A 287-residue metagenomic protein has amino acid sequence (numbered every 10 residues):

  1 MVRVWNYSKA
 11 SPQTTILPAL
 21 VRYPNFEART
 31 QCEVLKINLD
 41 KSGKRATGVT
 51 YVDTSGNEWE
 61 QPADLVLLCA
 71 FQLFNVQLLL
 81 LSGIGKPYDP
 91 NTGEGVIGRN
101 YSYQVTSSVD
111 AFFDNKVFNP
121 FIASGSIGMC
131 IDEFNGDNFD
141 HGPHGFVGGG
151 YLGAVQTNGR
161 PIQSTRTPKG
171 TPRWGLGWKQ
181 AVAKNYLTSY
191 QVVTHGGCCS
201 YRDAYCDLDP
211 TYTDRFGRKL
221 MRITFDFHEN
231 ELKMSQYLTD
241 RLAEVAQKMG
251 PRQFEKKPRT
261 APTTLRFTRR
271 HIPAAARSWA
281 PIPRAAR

Functional and structural regions predicted by a protein language model:
M1, P161, R166-P172, L176 (+4 more regions): Patatin-like phospholipase A catalytic core
M1-V34, T264-R269: Conserved redox-cofactor binding core of oxidoreductases
M1-V4, P62, K219-E229: Glycine- and acidic
L17, V76-L80, T239, A243-A246: Non-transmembrane alpha-helical segments in soluble domains of secreted/periplasmic/extracellular proteins
R22-Y23, C32, K36-S42, V49-A123: Glycine-rich loop(s) and the adjacent beta-strand/alpha-helix scaffold that form part
L35-D40, L187-C198, R222-F225, E229-R287: A glycine-rich dinucleotide-binding beta-alpha-beta segment and adjacent secondary-structure elements that constitute
K44-T50, T188-Q191: Short, hydrophobic/aromatic-rich segments at coil-to-beta transitions
E94-M221, E229, F267-A275, P281-A285: FAD cofactor-binding and catalytic pocket of flavoenzymes
